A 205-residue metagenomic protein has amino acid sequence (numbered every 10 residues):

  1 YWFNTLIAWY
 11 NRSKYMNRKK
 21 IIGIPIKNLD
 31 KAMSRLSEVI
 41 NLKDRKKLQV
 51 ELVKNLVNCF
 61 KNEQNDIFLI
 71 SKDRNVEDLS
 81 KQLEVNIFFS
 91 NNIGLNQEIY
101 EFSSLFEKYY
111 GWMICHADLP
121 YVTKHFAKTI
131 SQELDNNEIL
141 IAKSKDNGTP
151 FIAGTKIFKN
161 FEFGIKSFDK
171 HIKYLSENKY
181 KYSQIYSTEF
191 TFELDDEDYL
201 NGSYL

Functional and structural regions predicted by a protein language model:
M16-L36: N-terminal nucleotide-binding beta1-loop-alpha1 segment
K47-N65: A short, N-terminal amphipathic alpha-helix
K81-M113: Short phosphate-binding loop-to-helix
H116-P120: The conserved acidic donor/metal-binding loop of glycosyltransferases
K124-D146: Conserved donor-nucleotide/metal-binding helix-loop-beta segment in metal-dependent transferases, i.e., the alpha-helix
A153-L175: Short, glycine-/small-residue-rich phosphate/pyrophosphate-handling segment
K173-L205: Conserved alpha/beta core of the MobA/IspD/sugar-nucleotide pyrophosphorylase nucleotidyltransferase superfamily
